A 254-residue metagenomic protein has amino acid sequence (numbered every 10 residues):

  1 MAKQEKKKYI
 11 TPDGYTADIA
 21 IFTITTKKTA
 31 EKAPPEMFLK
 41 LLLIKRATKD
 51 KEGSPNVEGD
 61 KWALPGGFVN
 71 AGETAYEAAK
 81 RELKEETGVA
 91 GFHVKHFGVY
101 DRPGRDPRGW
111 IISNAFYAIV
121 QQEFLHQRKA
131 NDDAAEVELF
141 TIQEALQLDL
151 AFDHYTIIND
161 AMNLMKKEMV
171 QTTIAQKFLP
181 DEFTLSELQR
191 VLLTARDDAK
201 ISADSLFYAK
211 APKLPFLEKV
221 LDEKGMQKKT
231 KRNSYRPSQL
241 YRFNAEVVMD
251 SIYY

Functional and structural regions predicted by a protein language model:
Q4-A63, Y76: N-terminal strand-loop-strand
Y15, P35-M37, Y76-K80, G88-A130 (+3 more regions): Active-site segment of metal-dependent pyrophosphate-handling enzymes, primarily the Nudix hydrolase catalytic core
M37-L41, K45-P55, G59, W110-S113 (+3 more regions): Short, His- and charge-rich active-site/binding loops that engage polyanionic ligands
P65, A79, L83: Hydrophobic alpha-helical positions that pack around
Y117-A118, Q127-M165, F178-E187, V191-L192 (+1 more regions): NUDIX/MutT-family hydrolases
V191-K200: Short helix-coil junctions and helix-kink-helix linkers
K200-L221, G225: Charge-enriched amphipathic alpha-helical scaffolds
K219-Y254: Long, intrinsically disordered, low-complexity Ser/Thr/Pro-rich regulatory/activation regions of nuclear proteins
